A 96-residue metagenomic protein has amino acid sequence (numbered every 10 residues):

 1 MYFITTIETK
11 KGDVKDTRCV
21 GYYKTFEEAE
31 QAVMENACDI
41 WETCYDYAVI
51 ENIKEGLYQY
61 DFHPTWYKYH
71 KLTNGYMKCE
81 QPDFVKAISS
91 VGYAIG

Functional and structural regions predicted by a protein language model:
M1-K10: A short beta-strand micro-motif
Y2, Y22-Y23, Y58, Y93: Aromatic side chains
F3, D16, A29, Q81-A87: Generic short amphipathic/hydrophobic targeting helices enriched at N-termini, encompassing Sec-type signal peptides
K10-K15, G56-Q59: Short, surface-exposed beta-strand/loop "edge" segments at domain boundaries and coil↔beta transitions
K11-V14, Y23-D46: A short, charged, amphipathic alpha-helix used as a generic interaction element across diverse proteins
E35-G96: Short, mixed-charge low-complexity intrinsically disordered segments
